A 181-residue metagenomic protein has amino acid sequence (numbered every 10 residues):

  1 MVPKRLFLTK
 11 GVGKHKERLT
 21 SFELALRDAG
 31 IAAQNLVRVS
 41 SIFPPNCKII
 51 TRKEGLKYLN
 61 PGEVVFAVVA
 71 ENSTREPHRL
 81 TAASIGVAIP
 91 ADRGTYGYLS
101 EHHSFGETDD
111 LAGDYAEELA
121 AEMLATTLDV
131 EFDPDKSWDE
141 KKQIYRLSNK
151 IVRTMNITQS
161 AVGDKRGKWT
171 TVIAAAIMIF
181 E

Functional and structural regions predicted by a protein language model:
M1-E181: Helix-coil modules at protein/domain termini and other flexible surface or pore-lining loops, especially C-terminal
